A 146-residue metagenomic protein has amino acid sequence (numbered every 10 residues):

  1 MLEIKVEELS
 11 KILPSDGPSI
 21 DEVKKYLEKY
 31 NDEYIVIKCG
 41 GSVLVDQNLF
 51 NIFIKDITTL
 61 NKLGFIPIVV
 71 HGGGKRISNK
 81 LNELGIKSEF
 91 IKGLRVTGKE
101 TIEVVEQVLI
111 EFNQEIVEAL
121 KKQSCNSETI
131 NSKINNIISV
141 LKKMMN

Functional and structural regions predicted by a protein language model:
M1-N146: Nucleotide/pyrophosphate-binding catalytic subdomain
